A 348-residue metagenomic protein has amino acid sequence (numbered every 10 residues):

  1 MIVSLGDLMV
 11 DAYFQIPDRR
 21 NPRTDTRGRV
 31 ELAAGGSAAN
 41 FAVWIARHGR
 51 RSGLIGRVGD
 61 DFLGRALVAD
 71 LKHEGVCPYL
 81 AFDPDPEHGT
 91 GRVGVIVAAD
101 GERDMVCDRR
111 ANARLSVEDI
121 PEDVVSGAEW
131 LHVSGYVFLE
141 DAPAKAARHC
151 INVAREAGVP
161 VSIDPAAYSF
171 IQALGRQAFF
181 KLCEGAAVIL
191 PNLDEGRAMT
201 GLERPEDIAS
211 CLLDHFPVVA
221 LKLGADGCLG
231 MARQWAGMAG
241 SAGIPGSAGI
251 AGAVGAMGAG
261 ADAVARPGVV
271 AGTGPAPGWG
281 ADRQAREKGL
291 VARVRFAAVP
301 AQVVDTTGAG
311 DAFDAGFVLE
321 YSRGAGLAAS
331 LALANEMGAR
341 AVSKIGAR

Functional and structural regions predicted by a protein language model:
M1-V58, F62-H73, V93, Q302-V303: Glycine-rich phosphate/adenosyl-contacting loop at the front of the ribokinase-like
I2-V3, T26, V153-E156, P205-R348: Conserved phosphate-binding/catalytic region of the ribokinase-like
G6, G56, I163-D164, P191 (+2 more regions): Active-site flanking residues adjacent to catalytic metal/cofactor-binding acidic residues
L8, Y136, A312: Active-site metal-binding loops of divalent metal-dependent hydrolases
P22-T24, R47-V133: Conserved N-terminal subdomain of the carbohydrate kinase-like
S52, P78, V161-S162, V219: Hydrophobic beta-strand scaffold residues
I120-P121, R176-F179, V303: Acidic, amphipathic alpha-helical patches
W130-S210, P217-V218, A225-C228, R233-W235: Conserved beta-alpha-beta core of the PfkB/ribokinase-like small-molecule kinase fold
